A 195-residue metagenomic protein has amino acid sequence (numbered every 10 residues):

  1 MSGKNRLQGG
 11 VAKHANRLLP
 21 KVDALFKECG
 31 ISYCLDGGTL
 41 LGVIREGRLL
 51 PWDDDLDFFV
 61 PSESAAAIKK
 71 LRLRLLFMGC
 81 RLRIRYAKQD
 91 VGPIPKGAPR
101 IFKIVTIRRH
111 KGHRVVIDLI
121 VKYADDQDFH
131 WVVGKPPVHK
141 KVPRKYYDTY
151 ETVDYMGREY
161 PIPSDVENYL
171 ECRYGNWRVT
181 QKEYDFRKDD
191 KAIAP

Functional and structural regions predicted by a protein language model:
M1-S32, G37, L41-D53, V60-P195: The feature captures the alpha-helical scaffold/lid subdomain characteristic of nucleotidyltransferase
